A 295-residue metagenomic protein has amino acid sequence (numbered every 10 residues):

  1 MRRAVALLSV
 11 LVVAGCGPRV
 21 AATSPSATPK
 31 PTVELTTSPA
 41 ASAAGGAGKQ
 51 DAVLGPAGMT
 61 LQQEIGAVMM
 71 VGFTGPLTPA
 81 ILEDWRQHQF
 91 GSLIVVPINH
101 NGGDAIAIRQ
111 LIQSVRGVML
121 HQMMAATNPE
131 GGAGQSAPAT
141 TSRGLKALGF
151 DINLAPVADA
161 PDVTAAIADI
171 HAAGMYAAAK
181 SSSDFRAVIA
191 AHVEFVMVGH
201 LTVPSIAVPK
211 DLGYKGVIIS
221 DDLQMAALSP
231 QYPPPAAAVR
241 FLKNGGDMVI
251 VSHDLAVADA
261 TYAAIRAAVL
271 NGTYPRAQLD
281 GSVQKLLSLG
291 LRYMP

Functional and structural regions predicted by a protein language model:
M1-S9: N-terminal export and membrane-targeting signals
V12-G15: C-terminal motif of bacterial Sec signal peptides marking the signal peptidase cleavage site
G17-S38: Short, low-complexity, disordered segments immediately C-terminal to signal peptides in bacterial exported proteins
P31-K180, V208-V251, V257, R276-P295: N-terminal beta-rich core of secreted/periplasmic extracellular enzymes
A173-F195: Phosphate/pyrophosphate-binding betaalpha-module
L201-A207: Active-site-proximal segments of metal-dependent phosphoesterases and phosphodiesterases across multiple
L255-T273: C-terminal helical cap(s) of enzyme catalytic domains, especially alpha/beta-barrels
